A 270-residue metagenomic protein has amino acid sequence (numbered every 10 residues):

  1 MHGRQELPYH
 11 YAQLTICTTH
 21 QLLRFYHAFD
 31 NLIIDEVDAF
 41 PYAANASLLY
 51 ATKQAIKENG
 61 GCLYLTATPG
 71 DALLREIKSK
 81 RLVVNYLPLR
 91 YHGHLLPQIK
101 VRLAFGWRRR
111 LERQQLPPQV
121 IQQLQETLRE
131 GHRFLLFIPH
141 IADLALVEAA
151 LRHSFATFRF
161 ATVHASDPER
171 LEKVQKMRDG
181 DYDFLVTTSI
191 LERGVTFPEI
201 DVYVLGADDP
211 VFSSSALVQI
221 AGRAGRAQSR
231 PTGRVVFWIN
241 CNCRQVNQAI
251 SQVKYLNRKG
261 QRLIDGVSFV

Functional and structural regions predicted by a protein language model:
M1-H10, C17-R24, P139-A142, F160-E172 (+1 more regions): Conserved helicase motor
Y11-T15, A28-N31, K57-L65, H132-R133 (+1 more regions): Loop/turn-to-beta-strand initiation segments
L22, D38-Y42, G70-D71, D143 (+1 more regions): Residues immediately C-terminal
H27-W107, R113-Q115, Q119: Post-DEXD/H (motif II) to motif III coupling segment of the RecA-like Helicase ATP-binding lobe
F29-E36, F184-V186, E192-D208, V218 (+1 more regions): A short beta-strand element within the Helicase C-terminal
I56-A72, S214-L217, A221-K254: Conserved segment of the helicase C-terminal RecA-like domain
R81-L144, E148, F155-F160, L263-I264: Conserved interdomain linker/interface between the two RecA-like ATPase lobes of SF2 helicase motors
I250-V270: Non-catalytic, charged low-complexity extensions flanking SF2 helicase motor domains
